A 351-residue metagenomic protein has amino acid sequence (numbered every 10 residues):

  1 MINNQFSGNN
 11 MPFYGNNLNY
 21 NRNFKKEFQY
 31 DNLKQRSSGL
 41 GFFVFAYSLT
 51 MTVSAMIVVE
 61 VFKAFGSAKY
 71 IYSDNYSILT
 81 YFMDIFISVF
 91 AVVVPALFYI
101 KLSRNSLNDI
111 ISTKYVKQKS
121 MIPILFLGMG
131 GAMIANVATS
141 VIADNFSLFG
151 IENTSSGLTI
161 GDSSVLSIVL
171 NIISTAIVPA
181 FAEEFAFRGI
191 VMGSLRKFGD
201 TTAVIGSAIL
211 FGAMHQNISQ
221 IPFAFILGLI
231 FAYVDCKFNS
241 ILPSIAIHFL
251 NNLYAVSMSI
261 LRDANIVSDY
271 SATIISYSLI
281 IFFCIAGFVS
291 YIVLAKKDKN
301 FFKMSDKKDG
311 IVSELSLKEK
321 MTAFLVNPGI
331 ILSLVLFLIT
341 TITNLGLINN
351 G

Functional and structural regions predicted by a protein language model:
M1-I110, L253-G351: N-terminal, membrane-interfacial amphipathic/helix-forming hydrophobic leader that caps and precedes the first
L40-G41, F45, F82, M121-F126 (+5 more regions): Hydrophobic alpha-helical transmembrane segments
F43-S48, L229-N239: Generic transmembrane alpha-helix motif of multi-pass integral membrane proteins
Y76-T80, N108-P179, T341-G351: Juxtamembrane helix-loop-helix connectors linking adjacent transmembrane helices in multi-pass membrane enzymes
L125, M129, I172-I173, I177 (+8 more regions): Residue-level signature of the transmembrane alpha-helical core of multi-pass small-molecule transporters
I177, R188-K197, S257-R262: Membrane-interfacial alpha-helical segments at the cytosolic side of multi-pass membrane proteins
A182-G206, Y233-S240: Membrane-interface helix/loop boundary segments of multi-pass membrane proteins
G212-P222, I266-Y270: Membrane-interface helix caps and helix-loop-helix hairpins in membrane proteins
